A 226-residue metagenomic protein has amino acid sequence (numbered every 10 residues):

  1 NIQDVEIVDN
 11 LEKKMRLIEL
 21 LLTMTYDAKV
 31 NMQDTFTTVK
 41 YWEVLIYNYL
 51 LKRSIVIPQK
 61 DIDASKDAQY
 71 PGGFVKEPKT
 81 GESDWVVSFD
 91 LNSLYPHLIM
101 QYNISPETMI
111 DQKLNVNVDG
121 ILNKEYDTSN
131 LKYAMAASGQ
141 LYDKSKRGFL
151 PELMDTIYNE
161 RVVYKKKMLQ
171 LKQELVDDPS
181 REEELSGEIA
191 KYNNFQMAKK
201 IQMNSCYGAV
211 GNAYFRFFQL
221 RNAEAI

Functional and structural regions predicted by a protein language model:
N1-N103, Q112, E182-I226: Common nucleic-acid-contacting/processivity interface regions adjacent to the catalytic cores of nucleic-acid enzymes
L91, S105, K113-I226: Conserved catalytic core of nucleic-acid polymerases
M109: Flexible phosphate/Mg2+-sensing switch loops adjacent to catalytic phosphate-binding sites
